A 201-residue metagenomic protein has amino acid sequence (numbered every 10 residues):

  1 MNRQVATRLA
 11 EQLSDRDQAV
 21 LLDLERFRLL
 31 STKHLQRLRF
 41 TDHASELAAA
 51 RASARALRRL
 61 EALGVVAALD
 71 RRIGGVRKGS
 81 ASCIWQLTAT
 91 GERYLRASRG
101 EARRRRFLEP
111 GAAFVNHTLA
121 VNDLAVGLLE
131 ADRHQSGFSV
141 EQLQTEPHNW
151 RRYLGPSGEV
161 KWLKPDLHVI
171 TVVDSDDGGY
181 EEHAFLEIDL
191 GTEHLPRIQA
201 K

Functional and structural regions predicted by a protein language model:
M1-L108: Nuclease-adjacent, charged terminal/linker segments that flank catalytic cores
A6, R71, Q135-A184, L190-H194 (+1 more regions): Active-site metal-binding core of divalent-cation-utilizing nuclease and nuclease-like domains
D15, G79-S80, L119, W162-K164 (+1 more regions): A generic fold-level signal
A52, N116-A120, R197-A200: Soluble or luminal CAZymes and related metallo-dependent hydrolases
R93-L143, E181: Amphipathic alpha-helical dimerization/coiled-coil segments that flank or bridge DNA-binding/regulatory modules
